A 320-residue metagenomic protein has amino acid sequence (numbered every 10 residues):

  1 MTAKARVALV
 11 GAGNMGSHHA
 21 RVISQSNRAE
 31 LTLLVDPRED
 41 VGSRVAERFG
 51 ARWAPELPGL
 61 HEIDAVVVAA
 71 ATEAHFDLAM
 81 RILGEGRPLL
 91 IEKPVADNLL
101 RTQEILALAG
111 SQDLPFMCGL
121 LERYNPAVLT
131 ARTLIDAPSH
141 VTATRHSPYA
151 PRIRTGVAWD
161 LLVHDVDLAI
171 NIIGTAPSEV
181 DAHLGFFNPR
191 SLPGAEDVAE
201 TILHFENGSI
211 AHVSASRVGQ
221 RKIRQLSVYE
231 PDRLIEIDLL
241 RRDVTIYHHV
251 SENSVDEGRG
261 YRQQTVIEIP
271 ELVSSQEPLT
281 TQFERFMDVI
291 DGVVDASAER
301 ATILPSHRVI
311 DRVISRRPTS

Functional and structural regions predicted by a protein language model:
M1, A65-V68, L114, E206 (+1 more regions): C-terminal helix-rich "cap/oligomerization" subdomain common to oxidoreductases
M1-F49, T319: N-terminal Rossmann-like dinucleotide-binding module
H19, F49-L106: Beta-loop-alpha module in the N-terminal Rossmann-like domain of NAD(P)-dependent dehydrogenases, especially those
T32, D64, S139: Conserved acidic residues
A51, E85-R87, Q112-P115, S209: A short helix->loop->beta-strand "cap" motif at the edges of active sites that frequently abuts
A54, E73, A96-I153: A contiguous active-site-proximal alpha/beta segment in oxidoreductase catalytic domains
A150-I210, S214-R221, S227: Rossmann-like dinucleotide-binding domain that binds NAD(P)(H)
S209-T281, E299: NAD(P)-dinucleotide binding in Rossmann-like oxidoreductases
